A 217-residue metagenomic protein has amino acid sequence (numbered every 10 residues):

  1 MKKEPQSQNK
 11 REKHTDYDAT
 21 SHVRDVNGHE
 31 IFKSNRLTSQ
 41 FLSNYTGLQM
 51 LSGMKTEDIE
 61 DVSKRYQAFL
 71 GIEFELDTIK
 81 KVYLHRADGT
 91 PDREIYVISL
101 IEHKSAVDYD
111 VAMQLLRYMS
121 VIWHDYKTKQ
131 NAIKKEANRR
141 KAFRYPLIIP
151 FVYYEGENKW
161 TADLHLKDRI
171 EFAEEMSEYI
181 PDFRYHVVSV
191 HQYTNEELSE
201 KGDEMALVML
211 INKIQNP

Functional and structural regions predicted by a protein language model:
M1-P217: Conserved single-residue anchors adjacent to enzymatic active/cofactor-binding motifs
